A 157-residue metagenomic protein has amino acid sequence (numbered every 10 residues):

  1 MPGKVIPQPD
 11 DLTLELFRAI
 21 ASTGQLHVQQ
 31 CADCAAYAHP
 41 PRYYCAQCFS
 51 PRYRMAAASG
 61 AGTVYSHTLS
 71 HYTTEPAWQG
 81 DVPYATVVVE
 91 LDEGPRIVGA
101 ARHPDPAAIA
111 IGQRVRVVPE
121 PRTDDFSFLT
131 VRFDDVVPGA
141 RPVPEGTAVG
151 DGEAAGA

Functional and structural regions predicted by a protein language model:
M1-L26, R132-D134, P138: A broadly conserved sequence feature marking short terminus-proximal activation segments in nucleic acid-centric
Q25-V28, R42: Residues immediately within or flanking Cys/His clusters that coordinate Zn2+ in small zinc-binding modules
Q30-D33, Y44-S50: Short, cysteine/histidine-rich loop/knuckle motifs that typically chelate Zn2+
C34, A61-T63, H67, P104 (+1 more regions): Residue-level recognition of beta-strand microenvironments
H39, R52-R54: Short functional micro-motifs and their immediate structural scaffolds
R54-T63, I109-Q113: Short coil-to-beta-strand transition motifs
Y65-H103, I111: Glycine-rich active-site loops that engage anionic ligands at enzyme catalytic sites
G94, V98-A157: Well-ordered alpha/beta subsegment
